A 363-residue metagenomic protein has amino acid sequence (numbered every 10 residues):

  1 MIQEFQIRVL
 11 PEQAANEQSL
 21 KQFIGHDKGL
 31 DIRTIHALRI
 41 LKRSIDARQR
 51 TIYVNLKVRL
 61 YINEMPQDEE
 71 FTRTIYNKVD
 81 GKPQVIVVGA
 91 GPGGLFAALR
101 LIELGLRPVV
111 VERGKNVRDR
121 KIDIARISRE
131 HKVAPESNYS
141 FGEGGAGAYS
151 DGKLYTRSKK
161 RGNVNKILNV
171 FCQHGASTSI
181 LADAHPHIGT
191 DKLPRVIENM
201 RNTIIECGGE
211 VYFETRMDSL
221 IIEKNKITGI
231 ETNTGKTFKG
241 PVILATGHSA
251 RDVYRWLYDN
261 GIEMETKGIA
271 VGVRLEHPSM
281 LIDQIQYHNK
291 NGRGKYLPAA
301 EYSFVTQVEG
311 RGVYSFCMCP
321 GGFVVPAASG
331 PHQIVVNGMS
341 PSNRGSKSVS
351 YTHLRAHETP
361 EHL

Functional and structural regions predicted by a protein language model:
I2-P83: Extreme N-terminal leader/targeting segments of oxidoreductases
Q6, D119, A125-E210, T215-R216 (+2 more regions): Conserved N-terminal/central alpha/beta ligand/cofactor-binding core
V85-V110: N-terminal Rossmann-like FAD-binding beta1-loop-alpha1 element of flavoenzymes
L106-I124: Glycine-rich FAD pyrophosphate-binding loop
F213-K226: A conserved short coil-to-beta-strand element within the FAD-binding core of flavoproteins
N233-P241: Core beta-strand elements of the Rossmann-like FAD/NAD(P) dinucleotide-binding domain in flavoenzyme oxidoreductases
L244-N291: Glycine-rich loop(s) and the adjacent beta-strand/alpha-helix scaffold that form part
T352-E361: Conserved small/polar residues in nucleotide/adenosyl-binding loops
